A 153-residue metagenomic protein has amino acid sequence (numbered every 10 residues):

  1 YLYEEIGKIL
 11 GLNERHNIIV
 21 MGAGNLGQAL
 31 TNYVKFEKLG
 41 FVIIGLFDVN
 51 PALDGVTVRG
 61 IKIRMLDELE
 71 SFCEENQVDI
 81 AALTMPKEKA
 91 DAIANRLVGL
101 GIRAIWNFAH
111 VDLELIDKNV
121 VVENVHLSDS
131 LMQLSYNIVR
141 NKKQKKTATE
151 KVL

Functional and structural regions predicted by a protein language model:
Y1-L100, F108, K118-K142, L153: Hydrophobic, well-ordered beta-alpha structural blocks that scaffold small-molecule cofactor pockets
A104-E114: A short glycine-rich beta-strand->turn/loop micro-motif centered on a GG-aromatic cluster
T147-A148: Positively charged N-terminal leader segments that act as targeting/secretion signals
